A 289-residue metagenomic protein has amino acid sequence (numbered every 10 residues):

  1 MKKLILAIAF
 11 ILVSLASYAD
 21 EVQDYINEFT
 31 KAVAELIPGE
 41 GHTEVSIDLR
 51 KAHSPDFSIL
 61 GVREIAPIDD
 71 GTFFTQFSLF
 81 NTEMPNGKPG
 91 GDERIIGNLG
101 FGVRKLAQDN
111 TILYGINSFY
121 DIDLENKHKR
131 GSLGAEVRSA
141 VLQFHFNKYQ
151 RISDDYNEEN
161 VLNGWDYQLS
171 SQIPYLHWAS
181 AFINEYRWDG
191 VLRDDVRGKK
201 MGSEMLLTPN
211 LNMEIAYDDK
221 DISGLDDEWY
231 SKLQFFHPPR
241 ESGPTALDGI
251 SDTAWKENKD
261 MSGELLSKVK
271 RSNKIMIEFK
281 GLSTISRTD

Functional and structural regions predicted by a protein language model:
K2-A7: Sec-dependent signal peptide recognition, specifically the positively charged N-region followed immediately by
A19-I95, L265-D289: Outer-membrane beta-barrel initiation region
D20-E35, I152-F182, Y186-R193, K200 (+1 more regions): Flexible, glycine-rich linker and terminal segments associated with outer-membrane beta-barrel/transport systems
P38-H42, P67-T75, L106-I116, V141-F146 (+3 more regions): Repeated loop/turn-to-beta-strand initiation elements of outer-membrane beta-barrel proteins
G41, H53-I59, G71, G91-L99 (+5 more regions): Residues that define the transmembrane beta-barrel architecture of outer-membrane proteins
I47-H53, L79-P85, V103-K105, Y120-L124 (+5 more regions): Transmembrane beta-strands of outer-membrane beta-barrel pores
I59-E64, L99-K105, S118, L133-S139 (+4 more regions): Residues on the lipid-exposed face of transmembrane beta-strands in outer-membrane beta-barrel proteins
